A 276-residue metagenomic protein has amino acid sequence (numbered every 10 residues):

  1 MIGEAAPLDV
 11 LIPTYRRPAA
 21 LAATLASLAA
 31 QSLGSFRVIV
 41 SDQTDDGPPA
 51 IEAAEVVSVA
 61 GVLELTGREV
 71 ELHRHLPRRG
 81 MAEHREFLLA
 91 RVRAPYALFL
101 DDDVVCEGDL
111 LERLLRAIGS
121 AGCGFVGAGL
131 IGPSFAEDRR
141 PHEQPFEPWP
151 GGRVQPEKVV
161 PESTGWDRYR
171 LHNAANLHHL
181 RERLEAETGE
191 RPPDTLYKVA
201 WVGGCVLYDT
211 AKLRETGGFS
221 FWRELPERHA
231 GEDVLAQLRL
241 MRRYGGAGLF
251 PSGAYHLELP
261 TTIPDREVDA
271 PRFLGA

Functional and structural regions predicted by a protein language model:
R17-A30: Short, well-formed alpha-helical segments that are part of the catalytic scaffolds of diverse glycosyltransferases
S27-H73: Acidic donor-binding segment of Leloir-type glycosyltransferases
H75-V92: Glycine-rich, basic loop-to-helix element that forms the pyrophosphate-binding segment of sugar-nucleotide handling
A82, V160-E182, T188-Y208: A recurrent flexible, glycine/aromatic-enriched loop bordering the glycosyltransferase active site that acts as
A97: Short aromatic/hydrophobic "clamp" motif used to bind/position activated sugar donors
D109-H172: Conserved donor NDP-sugar-binding/catalytic core segment of glycosyltransferases
W201-G204, E227-L235: Acidic donor-binding loop at a coil-to-helix junction in glycosyltransferase catalytic cores that engages
V206-L207, A211-E215, V234-A254: Catalytic donor-sugar/metal-binding loop of nucleotide-sugar-dependent glycosyltransferases
